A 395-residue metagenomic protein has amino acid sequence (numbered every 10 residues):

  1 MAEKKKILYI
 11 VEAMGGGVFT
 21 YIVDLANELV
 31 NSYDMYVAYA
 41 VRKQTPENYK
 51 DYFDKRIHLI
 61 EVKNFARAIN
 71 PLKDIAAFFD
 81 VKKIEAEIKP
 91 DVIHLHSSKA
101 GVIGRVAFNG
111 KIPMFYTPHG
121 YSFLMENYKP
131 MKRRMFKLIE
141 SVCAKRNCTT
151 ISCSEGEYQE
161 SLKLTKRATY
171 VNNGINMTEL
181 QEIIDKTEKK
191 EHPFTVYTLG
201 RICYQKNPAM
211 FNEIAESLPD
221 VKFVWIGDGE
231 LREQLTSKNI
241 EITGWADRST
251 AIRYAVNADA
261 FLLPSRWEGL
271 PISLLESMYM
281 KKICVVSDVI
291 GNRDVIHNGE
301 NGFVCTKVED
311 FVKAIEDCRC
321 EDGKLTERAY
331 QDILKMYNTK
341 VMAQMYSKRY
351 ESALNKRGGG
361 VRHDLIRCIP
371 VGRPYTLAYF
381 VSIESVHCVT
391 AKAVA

Functional and structural regions predicted by a protein language model:
L8-I10, K189-K206, N212-E216: Conserved donor-binding/catalytic core segment of Leloir-type glycosyltransferases
Y9-I22, E28-K73, E157-L162, G229-L231: N-terminal strand-loop element at the rim of the active site of nucleotide-sugar-dependent glycosyltransferases
I60, S141-I183: Donor nucleotide-sugar binding/catalytic pocket of nucleotide-sugar-dependent glycosyltransferases
F79-K82, R133-T150: Membrane-proximal helix-turn-helix segments that form the acceptor-binding/catalytic region of lipid-linked
E85, W245, R253-A258: Short alpha-helical donor nucleotide-sugar binding micro-motif in glycosyltransferases
R266: Aromatic "clamp/platform" in nucleotide-sugar-dependent glycosyltransferases that forms part of the donor/acceptor
I283-V286: Short hydrophobic beta-strand element within catalytic cores of glycosyltransferases and related nucleotide-activated
H297-E309, E316-D322: Conserved acidic donor-binding segment of nucleotide-sugar-dependent glycosyltransferases
